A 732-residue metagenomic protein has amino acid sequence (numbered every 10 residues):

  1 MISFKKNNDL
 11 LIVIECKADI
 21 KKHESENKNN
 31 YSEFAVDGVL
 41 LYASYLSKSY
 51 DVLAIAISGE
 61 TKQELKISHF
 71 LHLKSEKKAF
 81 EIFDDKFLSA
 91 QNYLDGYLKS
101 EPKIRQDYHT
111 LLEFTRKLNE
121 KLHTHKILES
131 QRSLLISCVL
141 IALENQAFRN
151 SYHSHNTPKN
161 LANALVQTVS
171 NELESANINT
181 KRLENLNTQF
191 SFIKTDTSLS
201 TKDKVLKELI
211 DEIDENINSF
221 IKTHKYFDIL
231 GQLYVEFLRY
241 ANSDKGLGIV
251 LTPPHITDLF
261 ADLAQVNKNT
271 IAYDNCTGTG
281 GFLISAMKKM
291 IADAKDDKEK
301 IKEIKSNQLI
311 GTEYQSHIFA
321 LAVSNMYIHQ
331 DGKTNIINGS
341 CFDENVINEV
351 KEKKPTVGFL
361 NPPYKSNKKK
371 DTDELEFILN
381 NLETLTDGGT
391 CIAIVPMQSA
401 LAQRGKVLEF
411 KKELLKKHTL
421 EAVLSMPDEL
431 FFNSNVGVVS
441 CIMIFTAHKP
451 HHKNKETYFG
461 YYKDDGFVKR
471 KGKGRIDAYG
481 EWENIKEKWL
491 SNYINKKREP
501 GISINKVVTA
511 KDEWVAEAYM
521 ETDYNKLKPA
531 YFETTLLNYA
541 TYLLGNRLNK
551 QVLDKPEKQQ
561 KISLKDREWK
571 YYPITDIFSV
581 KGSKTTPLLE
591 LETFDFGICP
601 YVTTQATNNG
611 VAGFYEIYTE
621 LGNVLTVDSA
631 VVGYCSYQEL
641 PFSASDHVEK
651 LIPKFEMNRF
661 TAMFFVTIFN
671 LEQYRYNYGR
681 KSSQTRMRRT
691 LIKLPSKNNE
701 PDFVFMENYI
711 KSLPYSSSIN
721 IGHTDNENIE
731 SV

Functional and structural regions predicted by a protein language model:
I2-I14, I20-K21: Active-site beta-strand-loop-beta-strand hairpin of nuclease catalytic cores that positions key catalytic residues
A18-H23, Y108-I127, I213-N218: Short amphipathic alpha-helical segments and their helix-coil junctions
I20-H23, N27-N30, F80-Q91, V350-E352 (+1 more regions): A conserved structural/catalytic subdomain of Rossmann-like adenosyl-cofactor enzymes
E26-E76: Nucleic-acid nuclease catalytic cores
S137, I141-Y240: Long recognition/docking surfaces used for binding and targeting
L247-N367, L375-E376, M397: Conserved S-adenosyl-L-methionine
P355-F359, P573-L691: DNA target-recognition domains and sequence-specific DNA-contacting regions of bacterial/archaeal
G501-Q605, K697-V732: Non-catalytic DNA-recognition/assembly elements of restriction-modification systems
